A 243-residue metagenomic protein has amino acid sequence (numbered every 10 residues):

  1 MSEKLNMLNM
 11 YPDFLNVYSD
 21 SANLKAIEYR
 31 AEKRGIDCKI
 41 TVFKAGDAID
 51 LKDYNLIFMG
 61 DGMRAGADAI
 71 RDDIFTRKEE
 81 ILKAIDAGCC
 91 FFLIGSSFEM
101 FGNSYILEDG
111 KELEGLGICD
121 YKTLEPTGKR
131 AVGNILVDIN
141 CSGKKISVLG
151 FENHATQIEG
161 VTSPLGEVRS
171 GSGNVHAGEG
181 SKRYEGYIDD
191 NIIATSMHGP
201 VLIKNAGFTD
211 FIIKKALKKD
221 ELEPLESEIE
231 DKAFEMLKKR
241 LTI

Functional and structural regions predicted by a protein language model:
M1-K83, I203-I243: N-terminal beta1-alpha1 cap of cysteine-dependent amidohydrolase-like domains
E3-L5, S142-V148, I188-I193: Beta-strand-turn-beta hairpins that frame and shape the catalytic cleft of phosphate-ester-processing enzymes
N9, I40-V42, I118, G150-E152 (+1 more regions): Conserved beta-strand scaffold positions in the cores of enzyme catalytic domains, especially in NTP/NDP-utilizing
Y11-D13, A155-Q157, G199-V201: Glycine-rich beta-alpha junction loops
L56-G60, F92, A194-S196: Structural motif
R64-C141: Cysteine-nucleophile active-site neighborhood
D109-E185: Pocket-forming structural segment of enzyme catalytic cores
E179-K215: A glycine-centered loop/beta-turn motif at secondary-structure junctions
